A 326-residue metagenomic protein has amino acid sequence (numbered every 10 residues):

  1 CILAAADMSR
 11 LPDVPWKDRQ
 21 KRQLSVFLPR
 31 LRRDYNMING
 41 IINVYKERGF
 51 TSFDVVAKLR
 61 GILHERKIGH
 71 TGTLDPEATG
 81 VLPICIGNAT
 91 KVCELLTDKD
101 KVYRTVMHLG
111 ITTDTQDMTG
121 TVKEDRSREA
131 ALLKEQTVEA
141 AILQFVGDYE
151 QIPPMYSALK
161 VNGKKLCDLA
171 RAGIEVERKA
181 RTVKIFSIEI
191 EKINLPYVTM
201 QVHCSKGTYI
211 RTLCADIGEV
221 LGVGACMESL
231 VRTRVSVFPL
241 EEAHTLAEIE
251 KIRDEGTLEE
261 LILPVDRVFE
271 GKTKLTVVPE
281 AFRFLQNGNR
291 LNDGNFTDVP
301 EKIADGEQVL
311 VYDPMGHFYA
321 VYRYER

Functional and structural regions predicted by a protein language model:
R22-L24: Cationic, low-complexity basic patches in intrinsically disordered or flexible, solvent-exposed regions
F27-E47, T51-H70, L74, A78 (+4 more regions): Accessory RNA 3′-end/elbow-binding domains used by RNA modification enzymes
G61-E65, P83, V176-G207, R211-G222: The conserved catalytic core of RNA pseudouridine synthases
K67-T97, D168, A172: Glycine/acidic-rich beta-strand-loop module
L95-E150: Acidic, low-complexity central loop/insert segments
